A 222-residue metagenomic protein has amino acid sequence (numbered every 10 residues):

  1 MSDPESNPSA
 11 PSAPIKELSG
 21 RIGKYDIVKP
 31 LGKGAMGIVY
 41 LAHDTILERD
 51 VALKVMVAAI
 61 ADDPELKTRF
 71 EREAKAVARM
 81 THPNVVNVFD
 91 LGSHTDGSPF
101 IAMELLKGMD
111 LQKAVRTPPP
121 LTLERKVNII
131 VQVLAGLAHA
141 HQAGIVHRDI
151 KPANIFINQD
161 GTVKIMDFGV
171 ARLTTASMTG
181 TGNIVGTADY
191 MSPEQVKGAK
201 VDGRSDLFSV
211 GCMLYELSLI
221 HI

Functional and structural regions predicted by a protein language model:
S2-I220: Conserved ATP-binding/catalytic core of the eukaryotic-like protein kinase fold, especially serine/threonine kinases
